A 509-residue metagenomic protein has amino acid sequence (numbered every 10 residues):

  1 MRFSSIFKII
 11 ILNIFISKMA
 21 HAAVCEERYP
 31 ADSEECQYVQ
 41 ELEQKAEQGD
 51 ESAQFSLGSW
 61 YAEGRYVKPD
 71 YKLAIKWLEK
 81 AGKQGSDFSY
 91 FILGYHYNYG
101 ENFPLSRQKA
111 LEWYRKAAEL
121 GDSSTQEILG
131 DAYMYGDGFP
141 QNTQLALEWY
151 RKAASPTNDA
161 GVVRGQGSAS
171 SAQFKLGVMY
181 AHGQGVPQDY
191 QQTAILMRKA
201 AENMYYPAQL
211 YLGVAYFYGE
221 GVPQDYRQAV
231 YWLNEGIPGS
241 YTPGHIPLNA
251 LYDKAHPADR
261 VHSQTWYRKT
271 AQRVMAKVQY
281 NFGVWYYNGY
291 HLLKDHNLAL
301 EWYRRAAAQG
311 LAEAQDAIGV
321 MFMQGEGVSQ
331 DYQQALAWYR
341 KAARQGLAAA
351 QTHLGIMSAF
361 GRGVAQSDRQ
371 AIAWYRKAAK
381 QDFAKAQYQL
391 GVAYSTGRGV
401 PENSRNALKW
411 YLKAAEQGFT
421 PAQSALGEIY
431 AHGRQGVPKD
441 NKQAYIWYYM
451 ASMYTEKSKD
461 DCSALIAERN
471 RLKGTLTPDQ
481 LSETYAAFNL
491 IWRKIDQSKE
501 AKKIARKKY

Functional and structural regions predicted by a protein language model:
K8-K18: Bacterial N-terminal signal peptides
I16, A20-S59: N-terminal leader/linker segments that initiate helical-solenoid repeat arrays
V24-C25, S56-E63, V67, I92-Y99 (+12 more regions): Hydrophobic face of amphipathic alpha-helices that form TPR/SEL1-like repeat modules and related alpha-solenoid
D32-V39, K68-W77, P104-W113, P140-W149 (+8 more regions): Structural signature of tandem alpha-helical TPR/SEL1-like repeats, specifically the intra-repeat loop/turn
E43-K45, K80-A81, K116-A117, K152-A153 (+8 more regions): Canonical positions in the second alpha-helix
E47-D50, E63-R65, D70, K83-S86 (+25 more regions): Short helix-capping/linker turns of helical repeat alpha-solenoids
D460-Y509: Terminal, low-structured helical/coil segments at or just beyond the last alpha-helical repeat
